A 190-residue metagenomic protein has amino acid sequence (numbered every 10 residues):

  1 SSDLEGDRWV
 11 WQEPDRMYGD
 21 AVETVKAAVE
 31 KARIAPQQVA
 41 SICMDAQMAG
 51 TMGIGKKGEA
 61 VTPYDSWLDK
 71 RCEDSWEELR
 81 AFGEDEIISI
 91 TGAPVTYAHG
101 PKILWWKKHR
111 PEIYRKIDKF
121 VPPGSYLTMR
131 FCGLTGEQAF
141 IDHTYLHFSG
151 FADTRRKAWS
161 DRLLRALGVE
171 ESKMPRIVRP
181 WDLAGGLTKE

Functional and structural regions predicted by a protein language model:
S1-T62, S89, K116, R165 (+1 more regions): N-terminal glycine/serine-rich phosphate-binding loop of ATP-dependent small-molecule kinases, especially carbohydrate
D3, M48, K70-R71, W181-L183: Acidic, glycine-rich active-site loops and adjacent beta-strand->loop/helix elements that engage anionic groups
L4-E5, S75-E78, F151-D153, L187: Short, charged, surface-exposed secondary-structure boundary motifs
W9, L79-G83, T188-E190: Short, surface-exposed amphipathic charged segments that create phosphate/polyanion-binding patches used for binding
D15-R16, A40-F82, P111-E112, E137 (+1 more regions): Glycine/Thr-rich phosphate-binding loops that ligate phosphate moieties of nucleotide and other phosphorylated ligands
K31, A81-E86: Conserved FAD-binding subdomain of flavin-dependent enzymes
E86-E190: Gly/Ser/Thr-rich active-site cleft segment
